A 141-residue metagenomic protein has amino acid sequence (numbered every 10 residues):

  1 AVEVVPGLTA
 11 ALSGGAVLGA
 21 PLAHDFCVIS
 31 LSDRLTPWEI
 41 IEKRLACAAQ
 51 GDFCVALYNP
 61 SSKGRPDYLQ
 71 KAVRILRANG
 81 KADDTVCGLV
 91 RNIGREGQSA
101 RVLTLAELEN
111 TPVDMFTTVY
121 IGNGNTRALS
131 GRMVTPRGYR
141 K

Functional and structural regions predicted by a protein language model:
A1-G51: Class I SAM-dependent methyltransferase SAM-binding "motif I" and its flanking Rossmann-like core
Q50-K141: A contiguous loop/helix-start segment that scaffolds small-molecule binding in enzyme catalytic cores
